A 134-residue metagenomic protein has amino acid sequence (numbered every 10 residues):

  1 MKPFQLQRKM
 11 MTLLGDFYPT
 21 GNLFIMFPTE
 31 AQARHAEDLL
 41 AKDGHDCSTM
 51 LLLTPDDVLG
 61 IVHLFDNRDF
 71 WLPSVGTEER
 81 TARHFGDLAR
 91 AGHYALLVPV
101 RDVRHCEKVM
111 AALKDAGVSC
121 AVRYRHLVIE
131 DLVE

Functional and structural regions predicted by a protein language model:
M1-E134: Positively charged, small/polar-rich N-terminal and surface patches that mediate targeting and assembly and bind
